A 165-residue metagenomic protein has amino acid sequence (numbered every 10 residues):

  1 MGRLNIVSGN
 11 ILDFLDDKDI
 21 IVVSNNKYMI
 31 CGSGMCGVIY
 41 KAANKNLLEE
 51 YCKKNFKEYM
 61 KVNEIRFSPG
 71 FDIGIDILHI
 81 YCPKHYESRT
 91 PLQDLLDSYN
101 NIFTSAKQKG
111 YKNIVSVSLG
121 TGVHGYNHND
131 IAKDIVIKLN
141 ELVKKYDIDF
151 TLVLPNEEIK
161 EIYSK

Functional and structural regions predicted by a protein language model:
M1-K165: Macrodomain-like recognition of ADP-ribose-binding/processing modules
